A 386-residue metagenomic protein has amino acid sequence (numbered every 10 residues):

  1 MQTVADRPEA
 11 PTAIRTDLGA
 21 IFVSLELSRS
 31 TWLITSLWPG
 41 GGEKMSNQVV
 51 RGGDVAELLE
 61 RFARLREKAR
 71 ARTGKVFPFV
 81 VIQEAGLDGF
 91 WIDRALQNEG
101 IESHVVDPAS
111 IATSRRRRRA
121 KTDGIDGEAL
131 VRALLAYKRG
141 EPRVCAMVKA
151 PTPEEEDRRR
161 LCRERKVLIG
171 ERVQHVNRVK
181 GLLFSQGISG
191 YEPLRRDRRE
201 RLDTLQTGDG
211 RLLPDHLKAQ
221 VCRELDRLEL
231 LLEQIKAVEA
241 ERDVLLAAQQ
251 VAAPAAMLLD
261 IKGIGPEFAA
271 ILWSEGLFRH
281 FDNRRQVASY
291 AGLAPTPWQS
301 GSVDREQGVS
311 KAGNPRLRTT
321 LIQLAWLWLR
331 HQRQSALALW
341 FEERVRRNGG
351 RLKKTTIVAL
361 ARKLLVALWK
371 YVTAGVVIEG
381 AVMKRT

Functional and structural regions predicted by a protein language model:
M1-R15, K236, A240-V244: Charged, flexible boundary elements
A13-W38, L130, L168: Gly/Thr-rich phosphate-binding beta-strand-loop-beta motif of the actin/hexokinase/Hsp70
R29-E57: Short glycine-rich, Thr/Ser-proximal phosphate-binding strand/loop in the N-terminal lobe of ATP-dependent enzymes
N47, H104-M147, R201-Q206, V303-A312 (+1 more regions): Short alpha-helix plus adjacent loop in nuclease-associated cores
V55-V80: Short, basic/hydrophobic alpha-helical segments
E156-M257, R385: Glycine-rich, often acidic, oxyanion-interacting loops/wings at catalytic, nucleic-acid, or phospho-protein interfaces
P254-D260, P266-K353: Phosphate-backbone recognition surface of nucleic-acid-processing proteins
S302, F341-T386: Low-complexity, acidic/Ser/Thr- and charged residue-rich accessory regions of DNA metabolism proteins
